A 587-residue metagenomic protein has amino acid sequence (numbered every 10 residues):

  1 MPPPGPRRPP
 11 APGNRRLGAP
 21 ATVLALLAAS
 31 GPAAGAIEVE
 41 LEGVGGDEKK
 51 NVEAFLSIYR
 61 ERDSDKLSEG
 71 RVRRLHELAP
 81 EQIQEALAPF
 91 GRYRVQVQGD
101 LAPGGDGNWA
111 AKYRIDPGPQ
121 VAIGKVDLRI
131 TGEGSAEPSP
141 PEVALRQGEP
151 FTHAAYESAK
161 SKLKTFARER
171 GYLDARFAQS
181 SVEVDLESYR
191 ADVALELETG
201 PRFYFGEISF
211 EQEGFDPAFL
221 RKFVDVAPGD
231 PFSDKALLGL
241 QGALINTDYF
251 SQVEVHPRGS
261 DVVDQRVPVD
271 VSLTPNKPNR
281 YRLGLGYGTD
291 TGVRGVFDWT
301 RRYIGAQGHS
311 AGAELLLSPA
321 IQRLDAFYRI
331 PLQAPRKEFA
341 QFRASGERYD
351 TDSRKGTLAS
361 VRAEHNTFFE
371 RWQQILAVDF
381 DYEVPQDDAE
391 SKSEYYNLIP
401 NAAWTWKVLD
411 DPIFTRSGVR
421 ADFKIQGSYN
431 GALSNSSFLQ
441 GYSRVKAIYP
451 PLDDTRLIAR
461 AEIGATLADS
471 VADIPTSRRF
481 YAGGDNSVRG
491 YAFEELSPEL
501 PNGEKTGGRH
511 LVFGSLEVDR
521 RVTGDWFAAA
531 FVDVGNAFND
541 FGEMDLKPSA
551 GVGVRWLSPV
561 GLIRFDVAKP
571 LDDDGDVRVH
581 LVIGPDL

Functional and structural regions predicted by a protein language model:
M1-R7, A25, A33: Cleavable N-terminal export/targeting peptides
G5-A21: Bacterial N-terminal signal peptides that target proteins for export
P20-A29: Bacterial N-terminal signal peptides
G35-D47, R60-T289, D298, G312-I330 (+2 more regions): Periplasmic polypeptide-binding modules associated with outer-membrane biogenesis and secretion
V121, E169, L173-D174, E183-V184 (+19 more regions): Short beta-strands and strand-coil junctions in structured, solvent-facing domains, enriched
I130, F210-G214, P331-L332, T357-R362 (+5 more regions): Flexible, surface-exposed loop regions and adjacent strand-edge segments of Gram-negative outer-membrane beta-barrel
E133, E137-P138, S233-D422, L457 (+4 more regions): Gram-negative/organellar outer-membrane beta-barrel architecture
P268-T274, L283-D298, A377, I399-W556 (+2 more regions): Extended beta-strand-rich architecture
